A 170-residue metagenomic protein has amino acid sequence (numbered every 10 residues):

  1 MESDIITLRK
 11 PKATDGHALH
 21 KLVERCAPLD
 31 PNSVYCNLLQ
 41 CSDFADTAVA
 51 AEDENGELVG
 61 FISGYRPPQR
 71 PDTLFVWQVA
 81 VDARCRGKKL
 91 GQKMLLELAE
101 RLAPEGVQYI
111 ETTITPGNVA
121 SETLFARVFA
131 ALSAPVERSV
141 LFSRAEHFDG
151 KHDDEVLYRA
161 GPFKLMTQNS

Functional and structural regions predicted by a protein language model:
I6-L19: A short beta-loop-alpha structural element at the N-terminal edge of CoA-dependent acyl/N-acetyltransferase catalytic
K21-D72, W77, D82, F163: Acetyl-CoA-dependent GNAT
Q78-R86, I114-T115: A short, internal acetyl-CoA/4′-phosphopantetheine-binding micro-motif in the GNAT/acyltransferase core
V81, G87-E100, T123: Conserved acetyl-CoA-binding loop-helix of GNAT-fold acetyltransferases
L102-P116: Conserved GNAT acetyl-CoA-binding A-motif
P116-R138: Conserved active-site alpha-helix within GNAT-family acetyltransferase domains
L132-S170: C-terminal "cap" of GNAT-fold acetyltransferases
